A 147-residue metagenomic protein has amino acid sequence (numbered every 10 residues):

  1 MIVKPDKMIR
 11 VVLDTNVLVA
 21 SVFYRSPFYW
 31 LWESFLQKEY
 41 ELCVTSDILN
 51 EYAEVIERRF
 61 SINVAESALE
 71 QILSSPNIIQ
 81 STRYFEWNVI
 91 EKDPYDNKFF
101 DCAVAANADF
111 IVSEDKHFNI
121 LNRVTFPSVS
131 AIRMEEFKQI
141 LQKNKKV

Functional and structural regions predicted by a protein language model:
M1-R25: Metal-dependent nucleic-acid phosphoesterase active-site entry motif
L13, F23, Y29-E57: PIN/NYN-family metal-dependent endoribonuclease catalytic core
D14-T15, V44-T45, E114, R133: A secondary-structure boundary/capping signal
V17-L18, I48, H117-F118: Alpha-helix capping/helix-boundary segments
S34, C102, R123: Hydrophobic/aromatic ligand-binding patch that stacks against planar heteroaromatic rings of cofactors or nucleotides
S46-L73, I140-V147: Extended, non-globular alpha-helical segments
N77-I111, K116, I120: Active-site neighborhoods of divalent-metal-dependent phosphate/nucleic-acid chemistry enzymes
K116-V147: Acidic, PIN/NYN-like endoribonuclease modules and their adjacent C-terminal/linker elements
